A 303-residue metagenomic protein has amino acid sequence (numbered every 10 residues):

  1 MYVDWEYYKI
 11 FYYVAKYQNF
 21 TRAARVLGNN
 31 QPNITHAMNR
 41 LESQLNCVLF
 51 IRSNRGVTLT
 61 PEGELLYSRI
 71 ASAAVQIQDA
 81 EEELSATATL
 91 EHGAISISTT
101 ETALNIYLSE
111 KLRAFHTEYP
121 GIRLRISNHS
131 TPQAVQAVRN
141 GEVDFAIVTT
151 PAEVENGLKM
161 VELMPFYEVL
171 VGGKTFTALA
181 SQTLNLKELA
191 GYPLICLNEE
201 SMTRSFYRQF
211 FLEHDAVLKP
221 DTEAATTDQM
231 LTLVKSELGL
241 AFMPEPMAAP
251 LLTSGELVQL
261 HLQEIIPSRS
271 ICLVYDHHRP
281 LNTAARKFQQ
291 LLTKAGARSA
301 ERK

Functional and structural regions predicted by a protein language model:
Y12-N30: Short helix-boundary/capping micro-motifs
E42-P61: A short LG(V/I)-centered, amphipathic sequence patch enriched for acidic residue(s) preceding the LG motif
Q44-L45, L66-A88: Alpha-helical linker/hinge and terminal dimerization helices associated with HTH transcriptional regulators
H92-E155, A224: Central regulatory/effector-binding core of bacterial HTH transcription factors
Y107, V258-R302: A late-sequence structural motif
S130-V135, R139-E142, T149, T203-Q259: Hydrophobic hinge/microswitch elements
G157-I195: Flexible hinge/capping segments at coil-to-helix
P193-H214, L281-A285, Q289, R298-R302: Secondary-structure junction motif
